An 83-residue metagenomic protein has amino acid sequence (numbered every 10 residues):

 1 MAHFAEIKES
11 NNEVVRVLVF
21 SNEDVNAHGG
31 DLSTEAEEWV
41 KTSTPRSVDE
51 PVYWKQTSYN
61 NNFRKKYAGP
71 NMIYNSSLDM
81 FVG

Functional and structural regions predicted by a protein language model:
M1-G83: Interaction-interface detector
